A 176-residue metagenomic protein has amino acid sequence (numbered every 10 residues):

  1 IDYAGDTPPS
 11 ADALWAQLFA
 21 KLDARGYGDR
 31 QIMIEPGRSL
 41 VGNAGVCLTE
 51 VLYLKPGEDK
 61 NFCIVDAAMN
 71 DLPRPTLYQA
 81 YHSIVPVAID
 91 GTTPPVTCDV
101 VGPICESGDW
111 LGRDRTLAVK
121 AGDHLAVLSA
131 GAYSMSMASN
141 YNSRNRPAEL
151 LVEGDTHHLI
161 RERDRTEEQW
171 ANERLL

Functional and structural regions predicted by a protein language model:
I1-S10, G37-L40: Active-site-proximal beta-alpha loop/turn segments in soluble metabolic enzymes
T7-W15, S143-R146, L150: C-terminal helical cap(s) of enzyme catalytic domains, especially alpha/beta-barrels
L14-G26: Alpha-helix-loop-beta-strand connector modules within alpha/beta enzyme cores
G28-L176: Charged (often Lys/Glu-rich) extended helix/loop segments that serve as interaction or gating elements
